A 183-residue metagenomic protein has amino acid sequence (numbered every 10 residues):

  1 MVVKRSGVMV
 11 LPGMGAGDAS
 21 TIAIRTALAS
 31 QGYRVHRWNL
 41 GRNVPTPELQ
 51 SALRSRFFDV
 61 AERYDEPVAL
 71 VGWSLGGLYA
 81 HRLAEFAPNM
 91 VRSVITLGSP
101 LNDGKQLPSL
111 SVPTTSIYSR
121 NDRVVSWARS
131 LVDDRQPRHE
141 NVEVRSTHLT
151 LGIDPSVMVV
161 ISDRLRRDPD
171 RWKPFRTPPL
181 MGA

Functional and structural regions predicted by a protein language model:
K4-A19, A23, A27-S119: Serine-dependent carboxylesterase/thioesterase catalytic core of lipase-like alpha/beta-hydrolase/SGNH enzymes
L110-A183: C-terminal catalytic-base region of ester-bond hydrolases, centering on the histidine of the charge-relay
